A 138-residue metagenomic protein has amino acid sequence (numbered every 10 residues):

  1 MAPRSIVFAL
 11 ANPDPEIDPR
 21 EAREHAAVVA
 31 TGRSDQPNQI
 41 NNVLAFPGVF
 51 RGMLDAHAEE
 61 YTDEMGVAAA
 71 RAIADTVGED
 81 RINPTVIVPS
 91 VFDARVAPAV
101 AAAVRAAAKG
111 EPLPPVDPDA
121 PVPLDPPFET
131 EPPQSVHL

Functional and structural regions predicted by a protein language model:
A2: Helix-to-beta-strand junctions that scaffold the AdoMet/dcAdoMet cofactor pocket in Class I SAM-dependent enzymes
S5-V116: Adenosine-phosphate binding glycine-rich loop
P114-L138: Long, charged amphipathic helices and adjacent flexible linkers at domain junctions
